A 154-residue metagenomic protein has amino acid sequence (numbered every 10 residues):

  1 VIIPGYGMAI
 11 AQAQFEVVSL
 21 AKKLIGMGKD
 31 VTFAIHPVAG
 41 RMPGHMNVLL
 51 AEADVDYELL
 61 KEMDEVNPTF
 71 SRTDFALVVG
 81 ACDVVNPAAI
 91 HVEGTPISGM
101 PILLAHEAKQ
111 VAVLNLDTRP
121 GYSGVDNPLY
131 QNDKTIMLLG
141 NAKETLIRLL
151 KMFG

Functional and structural regions predicted by a protein language model:
V1-G154: Structured cytosolic domains appended to multi-pass membrane proteins
